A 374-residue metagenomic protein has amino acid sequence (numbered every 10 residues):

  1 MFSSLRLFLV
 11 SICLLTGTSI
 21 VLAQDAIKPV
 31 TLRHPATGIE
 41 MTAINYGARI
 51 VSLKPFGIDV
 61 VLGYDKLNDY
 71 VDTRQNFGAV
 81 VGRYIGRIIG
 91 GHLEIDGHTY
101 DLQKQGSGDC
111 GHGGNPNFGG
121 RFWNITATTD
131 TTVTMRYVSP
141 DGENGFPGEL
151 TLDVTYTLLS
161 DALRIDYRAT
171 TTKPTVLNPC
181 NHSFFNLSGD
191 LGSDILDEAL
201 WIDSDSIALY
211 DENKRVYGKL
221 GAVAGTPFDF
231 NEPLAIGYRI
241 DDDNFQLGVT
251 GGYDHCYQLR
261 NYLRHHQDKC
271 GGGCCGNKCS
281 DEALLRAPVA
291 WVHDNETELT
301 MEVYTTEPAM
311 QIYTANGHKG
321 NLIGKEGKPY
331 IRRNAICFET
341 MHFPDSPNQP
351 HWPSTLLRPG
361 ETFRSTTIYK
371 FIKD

Functional and structural regions predicted by a protein language model:
M1-L9: Bacterial N-terminal signal peptides that target proteins for export
F8-T18: Bacterial N-terminal signal peptides
S19-A23: Sec/Tat signal peptide C-region and signal peptidase I cleavage site
Q24-D374: An exposed, glycine/acidic-rich loop-and-rim segment of catalytic or binding clefts
